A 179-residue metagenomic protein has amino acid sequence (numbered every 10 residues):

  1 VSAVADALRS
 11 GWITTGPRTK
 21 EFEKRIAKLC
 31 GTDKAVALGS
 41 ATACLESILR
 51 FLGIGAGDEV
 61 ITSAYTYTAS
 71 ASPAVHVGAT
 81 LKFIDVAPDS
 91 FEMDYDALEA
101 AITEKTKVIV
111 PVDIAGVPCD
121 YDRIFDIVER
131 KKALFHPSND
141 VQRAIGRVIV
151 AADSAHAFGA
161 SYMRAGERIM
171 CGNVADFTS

Functional and structural regions predicted by a protein language model:
V1-F51, G55, I124: Conserved PLP-binding active-site segment in aminotransferase class I/II-type PLP enzymes
C30, G55, E104, G172-F177: Structured loop/turn residues at beta-strand edges in well-structured enzyme cores
D33, G146-R147, V174-A175: A short helix-to-beta-strand connector/capping loop
A37, F83-D85, S179: Structural signal for conserved beta-strand scaffold positions within catalytic alpha/beta enzyme cores
A43, T66, E167-M170: Phosphate-group recognition and catalysis centered on beta-loop-alpha active-site segments
R50-S154, G159: PLP-dependent aminotransferase-like
H156-G159, I169, N173-S179: Active-site PLP attachment segment
